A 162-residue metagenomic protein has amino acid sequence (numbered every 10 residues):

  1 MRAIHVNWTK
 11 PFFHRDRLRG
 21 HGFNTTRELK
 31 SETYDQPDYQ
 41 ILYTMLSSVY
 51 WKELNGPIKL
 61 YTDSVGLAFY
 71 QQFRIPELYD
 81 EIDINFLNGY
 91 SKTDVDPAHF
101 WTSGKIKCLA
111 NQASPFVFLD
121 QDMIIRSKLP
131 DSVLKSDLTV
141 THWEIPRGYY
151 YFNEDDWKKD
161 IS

Functional and structural regions predicted by a protein language model:
M1-S91: N-terminal anchoring/stem segment of glycosyltransferases
D38-Y39, Y90-F118: A conserved donor-nucleotide-binding helix/loop in the catalytic core of Leloir-type glycosyltransferases
L46, S103-I106, R126: A generic local structural motif
E53-P57, N111-F116, L134-S136: Short glycine/proline-enriched coil/turn segments at helix->beta-strand junctions
K59-Y61, V117-L119, L138-V140: Hydrophobic/aromatic beta-strand patches that form the interior of the parallel beta-sheet core in alpha/beta enzyme
F69-I75, L109, S127-K135: Short loop/helix-cap segments at secondary-structure boundaries that form the rim of catalytic
D120-I124: The conserved acidic donor/metal-binding loop of glycosyltransferases
I125-I161: Conserved donor-nucleotide/metal-binding helix-loop-beta segment in metal-dependent transferases, i.e., the alpha-helix
